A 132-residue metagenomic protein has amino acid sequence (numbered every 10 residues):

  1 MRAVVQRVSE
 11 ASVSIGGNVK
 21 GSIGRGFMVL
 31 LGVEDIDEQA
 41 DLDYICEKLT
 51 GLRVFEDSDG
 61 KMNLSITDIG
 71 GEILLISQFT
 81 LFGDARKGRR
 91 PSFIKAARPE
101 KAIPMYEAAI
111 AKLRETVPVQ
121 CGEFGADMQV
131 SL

Functional and structural regions predicted by a protein language model:
M1-G88, P104-L132: N-terminal, polar/charged subdomain of small-to-medium soluble alpha/beta proteins
R86-K101: A charged helix-plus-loop insertion that forms the helical arch/lid used to bind and gate nucleic-acid substrates
